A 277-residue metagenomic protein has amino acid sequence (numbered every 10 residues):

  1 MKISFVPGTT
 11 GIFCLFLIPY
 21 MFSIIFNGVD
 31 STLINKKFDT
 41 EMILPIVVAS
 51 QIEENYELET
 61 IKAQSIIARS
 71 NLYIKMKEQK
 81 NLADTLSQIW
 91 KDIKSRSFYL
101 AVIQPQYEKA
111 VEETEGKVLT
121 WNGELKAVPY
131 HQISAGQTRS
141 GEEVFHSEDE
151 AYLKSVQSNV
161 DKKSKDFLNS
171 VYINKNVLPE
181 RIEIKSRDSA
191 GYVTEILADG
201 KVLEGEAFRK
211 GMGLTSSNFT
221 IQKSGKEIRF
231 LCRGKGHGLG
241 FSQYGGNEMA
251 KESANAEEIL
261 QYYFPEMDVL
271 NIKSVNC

Functional and structural regions predicted by a protein language model:
M1-C277: Conserved, single-site charged/polar hotspot
